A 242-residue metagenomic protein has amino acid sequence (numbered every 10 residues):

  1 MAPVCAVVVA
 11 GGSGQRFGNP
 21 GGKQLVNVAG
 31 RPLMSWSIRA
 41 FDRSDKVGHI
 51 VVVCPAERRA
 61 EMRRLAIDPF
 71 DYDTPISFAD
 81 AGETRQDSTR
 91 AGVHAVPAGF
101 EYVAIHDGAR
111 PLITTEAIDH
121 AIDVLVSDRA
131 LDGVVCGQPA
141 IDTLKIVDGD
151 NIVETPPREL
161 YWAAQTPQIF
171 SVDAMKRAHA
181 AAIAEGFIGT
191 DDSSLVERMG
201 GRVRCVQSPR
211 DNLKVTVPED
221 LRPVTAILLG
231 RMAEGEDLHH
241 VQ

Functional and structural regions predicted by a protein language model:
M1-A60: N-terminal glycine-rich phosphate-binding loop and ensuing alpha1 helix
M1-V7, R43, S127, D191-D192 (+2 more regions): SAM-dependent methyltransferases
A2, V96-E101, V126-A130: Glycine-rich phosphate-binding loop signature in dinucleotide/nucleotide-binding domains
V8, M34, G92, H106-D107 (+3 more regions): Residue-level signal for inorganic ion chemistry
N27, L112, I169, K214-V215: Short aromatic/basic micro-patch
A60-A66: Acidic helix N-cap motif at the loop->helix transition within catalytic regions of sugar-transfer enzymes
I67-Y102: Short phosphate-binding loop-to-helix
I113-R204, H240-Q242: Conserved core of the sugar-phosphate nucleotidyltransferase
